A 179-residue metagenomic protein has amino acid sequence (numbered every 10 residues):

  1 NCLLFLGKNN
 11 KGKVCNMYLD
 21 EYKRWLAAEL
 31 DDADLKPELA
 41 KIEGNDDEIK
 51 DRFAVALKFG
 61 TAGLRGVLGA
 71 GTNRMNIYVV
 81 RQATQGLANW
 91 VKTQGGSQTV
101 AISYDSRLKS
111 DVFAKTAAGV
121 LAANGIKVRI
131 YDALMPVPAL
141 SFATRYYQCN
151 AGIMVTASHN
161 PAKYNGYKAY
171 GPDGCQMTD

Functional and structural regions predicted by a protein language model:
N1, K8-N9: Polybasic, lysine-rich low-complexity intrinsically disordered segments
L6, K13-D179: Non-catalytic beta/alpha edge segments that cap or flank active sites
